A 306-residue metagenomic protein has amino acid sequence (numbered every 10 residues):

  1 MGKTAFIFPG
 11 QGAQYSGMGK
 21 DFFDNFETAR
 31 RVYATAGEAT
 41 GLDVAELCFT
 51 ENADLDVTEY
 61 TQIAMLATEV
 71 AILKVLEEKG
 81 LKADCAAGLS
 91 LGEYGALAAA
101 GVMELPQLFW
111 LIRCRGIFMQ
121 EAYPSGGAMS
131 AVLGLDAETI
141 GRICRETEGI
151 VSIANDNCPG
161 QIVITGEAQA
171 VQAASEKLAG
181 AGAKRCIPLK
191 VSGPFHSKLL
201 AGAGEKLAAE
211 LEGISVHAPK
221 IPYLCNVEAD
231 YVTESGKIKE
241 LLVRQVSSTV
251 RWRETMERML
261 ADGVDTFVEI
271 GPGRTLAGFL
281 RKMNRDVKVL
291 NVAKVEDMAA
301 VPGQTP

Functional and structural regions predicted by a protein language model:
M1-G2, T305-P306: Short, Lys/Arg-enriched, disordered terminal segments
G2-T139, R185, L189, T266-E296: FabD-like malonyl-/acyl-CoA
Q11-A13, E38-T40, A100-S247: Alpha/beta catalytic cores of group-transfer enzymes, especially the acyltransferase/condensing modules of polyketide
E77, A179, L260-G263: Non-catalytic positions within long, well-ordered alpha-helices that form the structural scaffold/packing of enzyme
S248-V264: A short, acidic, amphipathic alpha-helical segment used as a generic capping/interface helix at domain edges
M298-Q304: Short, charged, surface-exposed secondary-structure boundary motifs
